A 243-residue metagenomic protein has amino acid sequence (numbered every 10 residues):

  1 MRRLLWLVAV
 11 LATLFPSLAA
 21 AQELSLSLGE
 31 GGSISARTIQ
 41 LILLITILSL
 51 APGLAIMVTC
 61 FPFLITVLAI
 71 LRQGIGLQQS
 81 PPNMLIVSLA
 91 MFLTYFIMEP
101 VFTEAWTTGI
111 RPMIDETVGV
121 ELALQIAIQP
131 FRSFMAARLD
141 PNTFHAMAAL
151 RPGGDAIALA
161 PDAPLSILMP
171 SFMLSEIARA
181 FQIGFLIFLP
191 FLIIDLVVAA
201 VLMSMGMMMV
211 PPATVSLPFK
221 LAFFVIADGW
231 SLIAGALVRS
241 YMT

Functional and structural regions predicted by a protein language model:
M1-A21: N-terminal secretory/membrane targeting signals
A20-T243: Hydrophobic alpha-helical segments and their helix-loop boundaries in membrane and membrane-proximal proteins
